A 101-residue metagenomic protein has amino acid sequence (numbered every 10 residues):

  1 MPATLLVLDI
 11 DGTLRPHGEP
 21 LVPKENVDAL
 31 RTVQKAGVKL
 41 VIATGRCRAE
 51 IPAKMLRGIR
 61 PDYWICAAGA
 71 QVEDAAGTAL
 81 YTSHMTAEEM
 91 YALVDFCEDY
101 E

Functional and structural regions predicted by a protein language model:
M1-P2, A36: Short loop/turn elements that form and flank the Walker-type P-loop nucleotide-binding site in RecA-like NTPase cores
P2-E19: Asp-based phosphoryl-transfer active-site loop
L21-K24: A short acidic/small-residue loop/turn micro-motif
N26-E101: Active-site phosphate-binding/coordination module
